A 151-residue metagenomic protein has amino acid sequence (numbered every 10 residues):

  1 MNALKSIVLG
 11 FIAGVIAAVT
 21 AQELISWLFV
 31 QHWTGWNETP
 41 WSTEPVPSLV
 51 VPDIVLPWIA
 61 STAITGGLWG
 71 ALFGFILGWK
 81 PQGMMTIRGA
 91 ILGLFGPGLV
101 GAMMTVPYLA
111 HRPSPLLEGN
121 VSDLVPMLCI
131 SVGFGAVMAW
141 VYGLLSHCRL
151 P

Functional and structural regions predicted by a protein language model:
M1-P151: Juxtamembrane/disordered regions of integral membrane proteins
